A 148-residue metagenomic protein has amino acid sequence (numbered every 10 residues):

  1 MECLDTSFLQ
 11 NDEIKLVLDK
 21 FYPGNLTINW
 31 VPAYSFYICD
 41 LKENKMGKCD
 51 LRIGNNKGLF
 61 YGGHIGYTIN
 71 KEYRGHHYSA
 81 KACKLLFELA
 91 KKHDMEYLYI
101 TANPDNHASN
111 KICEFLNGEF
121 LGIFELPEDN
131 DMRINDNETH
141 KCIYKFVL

Functional and structural regions predicted by a protein language model:
L4-F60: Acetyl-CoA-dependent GNAT
A33-S35, N137-I143: Short hydrophobic/aromatic beta-strand or adjacent loop that forms the aromatic wall/cage of a ligand/substrate-binding
Y37, D50, H64, T68 (+1 more regions): Conserved beta-strand segments that form the floor/walls of ligand-binding pockets within enzyme and binding domains
E43-K45, A82, G118: Residue-level signal for glycine
Y67-I69, G75-E88, K111-F115: Conserved acetyl-CoA-binding loop-helix of GNAT-fold acetyltransferases
K91-T101: Conserved GNAT acetyl-CoA-binding A-motif
T101, E119-D136: Conserved catalytic-core motifs of GNAT/GCN5-like acyltransferases
D105-G122: Conserved active-site alpha-helix within GNAT-family acetyltransferase domains
